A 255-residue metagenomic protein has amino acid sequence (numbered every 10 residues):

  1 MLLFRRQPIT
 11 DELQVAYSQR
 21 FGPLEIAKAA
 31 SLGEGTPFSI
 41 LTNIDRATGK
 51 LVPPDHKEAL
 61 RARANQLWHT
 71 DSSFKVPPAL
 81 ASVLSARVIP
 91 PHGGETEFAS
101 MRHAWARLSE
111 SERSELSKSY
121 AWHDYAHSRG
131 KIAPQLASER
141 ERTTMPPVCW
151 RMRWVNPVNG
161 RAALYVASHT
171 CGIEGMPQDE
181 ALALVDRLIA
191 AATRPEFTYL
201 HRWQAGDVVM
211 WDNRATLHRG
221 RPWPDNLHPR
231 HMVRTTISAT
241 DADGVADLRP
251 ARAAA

Functional and structural regions predicted by a protein language model:
M1-L3: TRNA-binding/sensing appendages of the translation machinery
R5-M210, R214-A255: Fe(II)/2-oxoglutarate oxygenase catalytic core
